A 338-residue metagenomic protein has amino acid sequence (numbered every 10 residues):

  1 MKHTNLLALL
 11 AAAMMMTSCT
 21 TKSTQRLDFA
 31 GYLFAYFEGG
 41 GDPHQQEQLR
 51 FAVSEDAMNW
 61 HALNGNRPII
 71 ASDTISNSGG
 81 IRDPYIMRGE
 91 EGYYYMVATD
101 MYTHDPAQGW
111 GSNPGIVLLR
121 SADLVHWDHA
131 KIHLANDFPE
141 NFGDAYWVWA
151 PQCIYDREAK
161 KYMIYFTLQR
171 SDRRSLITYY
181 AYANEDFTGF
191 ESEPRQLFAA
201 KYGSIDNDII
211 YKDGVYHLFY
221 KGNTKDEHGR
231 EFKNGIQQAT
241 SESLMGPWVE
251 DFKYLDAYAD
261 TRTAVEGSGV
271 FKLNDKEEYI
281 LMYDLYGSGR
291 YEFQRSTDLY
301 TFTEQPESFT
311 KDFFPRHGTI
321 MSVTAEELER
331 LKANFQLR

Functional and structural regions predicted by a protein language model:
M1-R26: Bacterial Sec-dependent N-terminal signal peptides
T20-V148, I154-D206, I210-T263, L273-Y279 (+1 more regions): Beta-rich carbohydrate-recognition and catalytic domains
S268-F271: Feature captures outer-membrane beta-barrel proteins of Gram-negative bacteria and organelles
